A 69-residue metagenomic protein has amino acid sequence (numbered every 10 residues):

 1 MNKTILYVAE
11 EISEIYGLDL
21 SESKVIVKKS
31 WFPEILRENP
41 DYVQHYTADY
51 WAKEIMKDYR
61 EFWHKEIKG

Functional and structural regions predicted by a protein language model:
M1-G69: C-terminal alpha-helical interaction appendages
